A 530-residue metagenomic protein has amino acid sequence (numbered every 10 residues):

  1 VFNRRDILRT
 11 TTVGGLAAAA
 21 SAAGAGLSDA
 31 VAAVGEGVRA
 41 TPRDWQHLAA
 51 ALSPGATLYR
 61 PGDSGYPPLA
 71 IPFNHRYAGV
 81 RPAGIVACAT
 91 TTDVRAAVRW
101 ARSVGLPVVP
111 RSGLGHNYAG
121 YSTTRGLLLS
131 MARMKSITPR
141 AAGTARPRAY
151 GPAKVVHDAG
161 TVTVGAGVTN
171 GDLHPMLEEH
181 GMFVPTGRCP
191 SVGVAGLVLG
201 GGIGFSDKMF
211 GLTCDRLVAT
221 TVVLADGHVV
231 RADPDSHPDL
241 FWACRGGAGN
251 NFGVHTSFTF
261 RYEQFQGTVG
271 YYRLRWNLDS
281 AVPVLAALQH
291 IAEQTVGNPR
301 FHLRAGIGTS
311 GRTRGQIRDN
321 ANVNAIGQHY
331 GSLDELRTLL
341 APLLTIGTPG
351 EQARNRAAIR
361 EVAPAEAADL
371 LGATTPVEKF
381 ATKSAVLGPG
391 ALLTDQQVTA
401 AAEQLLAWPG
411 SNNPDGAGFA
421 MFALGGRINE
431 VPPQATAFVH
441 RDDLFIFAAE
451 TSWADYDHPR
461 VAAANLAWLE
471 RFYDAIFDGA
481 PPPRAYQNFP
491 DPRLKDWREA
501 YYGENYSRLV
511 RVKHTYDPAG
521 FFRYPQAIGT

Functional and structural regions predicted by a protein language model:
F2-T530: Soluble FAD-dependent oxygen oxidases
